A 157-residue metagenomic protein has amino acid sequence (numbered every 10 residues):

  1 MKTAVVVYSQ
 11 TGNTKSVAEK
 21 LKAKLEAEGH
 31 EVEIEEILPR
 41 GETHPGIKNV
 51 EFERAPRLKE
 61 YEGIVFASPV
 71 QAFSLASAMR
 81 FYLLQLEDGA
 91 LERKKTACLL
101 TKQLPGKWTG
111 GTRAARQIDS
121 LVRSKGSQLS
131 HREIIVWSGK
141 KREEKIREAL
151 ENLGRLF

Functional and structural regions predicted by a protein language model:
M1-D88, E92, V122-G126, E144-F157: N-terminal beta1-alpha1-beta2 submodule of the flavodoxin-like/Rossmannoid cofactor-binding fold
S9-G12, V70-A72, K102-W108, I135-K140: Short histidine/acidic/glycine/proline-rich micro-motifs that form metal- and phosphate-coordinating active-site loops
I37-P39, I134-W137: Residues that form or immediately flank small-molecule/cofactor binding pockets and catalytic motifs
A97-V136: Short, glycine-/small-residue-rich phosphate/pyrophosphate-handling segment
